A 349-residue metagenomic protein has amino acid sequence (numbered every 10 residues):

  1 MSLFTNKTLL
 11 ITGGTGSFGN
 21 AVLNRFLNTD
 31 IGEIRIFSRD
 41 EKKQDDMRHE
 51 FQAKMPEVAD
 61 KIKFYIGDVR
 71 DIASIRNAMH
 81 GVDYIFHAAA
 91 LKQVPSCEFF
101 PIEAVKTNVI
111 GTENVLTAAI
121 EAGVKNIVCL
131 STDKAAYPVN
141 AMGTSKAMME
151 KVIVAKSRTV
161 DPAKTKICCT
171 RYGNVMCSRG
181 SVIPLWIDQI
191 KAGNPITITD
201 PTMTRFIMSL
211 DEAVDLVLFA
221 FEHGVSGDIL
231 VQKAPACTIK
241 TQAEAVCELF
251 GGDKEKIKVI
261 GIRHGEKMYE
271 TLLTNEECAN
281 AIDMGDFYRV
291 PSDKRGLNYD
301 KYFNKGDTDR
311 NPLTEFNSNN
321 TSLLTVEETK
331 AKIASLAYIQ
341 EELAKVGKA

Functional and structural regions predicted by a protein language model:
K7-T29: N-terminal Rossmann NAD(P)H-binding glycine-rich loop of SDR-like oxidoreductase domains
T12, M79-A88, C129: Rossmann-fold scaffold of SDR-type NAD(P)-dependent oxidoreductases
D30-K43: Conserved glycine-rich Rossmann-like NAD(P)H-binding loop of the short-chain dehydrogenase/reductase
S38, Y65-I66, K106, D200 (+1 more regions): Conserved residues in the N-terminal Rossmann fold of short-chain dehydrogenase/reductase
K63-Y84: Conserved Rossmann-fold cofactor-binding substructure of NAD(P)-dependent oxidoreductases
F64, A104, I167-T170: Hydrophobic/aromatic anchor residues within beta-strands of the central parallel beta-sheet of Rossmann-like
H87, L91-A147, K151, A155: Conserved Rossmann-fold NAD(P)-dependent oxidoreductase catalytic core, especially the SDR/UDP-sugar
E121, K151, A155-C177, S181-A349: Strand-loop microenvironment adjacent to phosphate/nucleotide-handling motifs in alpha/beta enzyme folds
